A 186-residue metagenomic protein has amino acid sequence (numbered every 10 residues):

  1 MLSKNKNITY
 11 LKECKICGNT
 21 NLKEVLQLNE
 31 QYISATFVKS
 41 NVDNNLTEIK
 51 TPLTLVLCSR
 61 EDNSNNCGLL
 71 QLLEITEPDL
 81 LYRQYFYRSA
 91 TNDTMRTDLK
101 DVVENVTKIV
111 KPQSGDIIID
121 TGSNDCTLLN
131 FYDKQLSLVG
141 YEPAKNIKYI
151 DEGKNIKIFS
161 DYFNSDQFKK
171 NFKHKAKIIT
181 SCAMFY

Functional and structural regions predicted by a protein language model:
L2-N92: N-terminal juxtadomain amphipathic helix that follows a signal peptide/anchor or precedes a small N-terminal auxiliary
R96-G115: Conserved alpha-helix/loop element of class I SAM-dependent methyltransferases that forms part of the SAM/SAH-binding
Q113-N124: Conserved class I S-adenosyl-L-methionine
D125-Q135: Conserved SAM-binding loop of SAM-dependent methyltransferases across substrates and taxa, primarily the Class I
S137-E142: Conserved SAM-binding motif I beta-strand of class I
I150-E152: Conserved SAM-binding loop
K154-F168: Conserved SAM-binding strand-loop segment of SAM-dependent methyltransferases
I179-T180: A conserved beta-strand element that flanks and buttresses the S-adenosyl-L-methionine
